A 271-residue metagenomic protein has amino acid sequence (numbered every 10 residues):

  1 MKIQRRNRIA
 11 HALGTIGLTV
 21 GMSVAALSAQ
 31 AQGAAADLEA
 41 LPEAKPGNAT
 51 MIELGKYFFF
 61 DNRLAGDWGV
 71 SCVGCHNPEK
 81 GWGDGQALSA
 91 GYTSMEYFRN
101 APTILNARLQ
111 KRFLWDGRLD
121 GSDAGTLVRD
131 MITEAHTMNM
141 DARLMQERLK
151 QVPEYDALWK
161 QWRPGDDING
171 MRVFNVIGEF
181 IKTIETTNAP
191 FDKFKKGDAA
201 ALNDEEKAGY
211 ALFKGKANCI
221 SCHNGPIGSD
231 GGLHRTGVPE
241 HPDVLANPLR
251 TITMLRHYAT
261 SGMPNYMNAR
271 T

Functional and structural regions predicted by a protein language model:
M1-A10: N-terminal secretory signal peptides that target proteins for export/translocation
G14-A25: Bacterial N-terminal signal peptides
S28-G33, G209: Boundary at the C-terminal end of the N-terminal hydrophobic targeting segment
A31-M51, N62-V70, P78-A189, K193-L202 (+1 more regions): Electron-transfer interface patches adjacent to heme c in soluble/periplasmic c-type cytochromes and di-/multiheme
Y57-F58: Hydrophobic face of amphipathic alpha-helices that form TPR/SEL1-like repeat modules and related alpha-solenoid
G74: Extracellular glycan-interaction surfaces
L212-F213: Gly/Ser-rich, acidic/histidine-flanked active-site/gating loops
